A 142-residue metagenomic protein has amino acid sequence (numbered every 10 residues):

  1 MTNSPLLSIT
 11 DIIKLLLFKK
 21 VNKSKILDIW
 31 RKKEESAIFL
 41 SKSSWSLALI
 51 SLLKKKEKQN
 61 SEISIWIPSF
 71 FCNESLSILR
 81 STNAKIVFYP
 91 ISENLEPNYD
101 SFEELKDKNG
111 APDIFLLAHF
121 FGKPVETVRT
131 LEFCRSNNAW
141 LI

Functional and structural regions predicted by a protein language model:
M1-N60, T82: Conserved PLP-binding active-site segment in aminotransferase class I/II-type PLP enzymes
I29, A37, K54-F133, W140: PLP-dependent aminotransferase-like
